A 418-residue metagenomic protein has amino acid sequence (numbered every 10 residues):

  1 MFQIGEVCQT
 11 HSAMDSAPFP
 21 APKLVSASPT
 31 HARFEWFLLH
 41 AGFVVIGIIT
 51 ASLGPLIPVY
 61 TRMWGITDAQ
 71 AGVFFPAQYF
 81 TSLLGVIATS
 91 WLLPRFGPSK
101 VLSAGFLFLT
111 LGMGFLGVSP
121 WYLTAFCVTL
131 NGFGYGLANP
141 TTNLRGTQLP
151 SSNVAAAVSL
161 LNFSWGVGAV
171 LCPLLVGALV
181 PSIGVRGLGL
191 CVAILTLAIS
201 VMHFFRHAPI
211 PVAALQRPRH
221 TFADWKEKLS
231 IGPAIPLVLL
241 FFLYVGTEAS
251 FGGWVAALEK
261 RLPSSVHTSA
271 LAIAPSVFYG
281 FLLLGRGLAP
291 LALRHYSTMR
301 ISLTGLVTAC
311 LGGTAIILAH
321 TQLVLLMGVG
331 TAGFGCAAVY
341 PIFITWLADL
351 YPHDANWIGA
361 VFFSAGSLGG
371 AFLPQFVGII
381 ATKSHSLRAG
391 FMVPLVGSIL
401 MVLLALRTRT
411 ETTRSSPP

Functional and structural regions predicted by a protein language model:
L53-G54, G232-S276, G280-L283: Extracytoplasmic gate region of multi-pass secondary transporters
Y60-T61, L92-L93, L175-I183, E259-K260 (+2 more regions): Interfacial helix-cap and linker-helix signal at transmembrane-aqueous boundaries of multi-pass secondary transporters
Q78-F80, G166-V167, F278-G280, S367-G369: Short hydrophobic/small-residue motifs within alpha-helical transmembrane segments of multi-pass transporter-like
L84-W121: Conserved MFS/SLC helix-loop-helix module at the cytosolic interface between two early adjacent transmembrane helices
G85-G97, G285-S297, A381: Helix-to-loop junctions at the C-terminal end of transmembrane segments in multipass secondary transporters
W121, L160-A208: Helix-loop-helix hairpin linking two adjacent transmembrane segments in secondary transporters
V128-F163: Cytoplasmic helix-loop-helix junction between adjacent transmembrane helices in 12-TM secondary transporters
M299-F343: C-terminal transmembrane helical hairpin of 12-TM major facilitator-type secondary transporters
